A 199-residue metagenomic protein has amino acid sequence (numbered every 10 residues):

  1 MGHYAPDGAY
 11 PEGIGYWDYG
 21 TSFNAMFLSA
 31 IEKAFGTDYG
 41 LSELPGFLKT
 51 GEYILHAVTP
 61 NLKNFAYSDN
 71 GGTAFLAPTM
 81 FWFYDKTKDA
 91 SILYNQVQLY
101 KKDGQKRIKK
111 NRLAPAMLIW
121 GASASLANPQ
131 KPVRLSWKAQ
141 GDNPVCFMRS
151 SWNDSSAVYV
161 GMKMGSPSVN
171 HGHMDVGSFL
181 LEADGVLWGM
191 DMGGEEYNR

Functional and structural regions predicted by a protein language model:
M1-E12: Acidic/His metal-coordination segments adjacent to aromatic residues that form catalytic metal sites in metalloenzymes
G8, F65, E195: Flexible, active-site-adjacent loop/turn segments at secondary-structure boundaries
E12, W17, Y197: Short, electropositive, low-hydrophobicity segments enriched in small/polar residues
Y16-G189: Carbohydrate-active enzyme catalytic cores, enriched for enzymes that act on polyanionic acidic polysaccharides
G189-R199: C-terminal, non-catalytic macromolecule-binding modules
